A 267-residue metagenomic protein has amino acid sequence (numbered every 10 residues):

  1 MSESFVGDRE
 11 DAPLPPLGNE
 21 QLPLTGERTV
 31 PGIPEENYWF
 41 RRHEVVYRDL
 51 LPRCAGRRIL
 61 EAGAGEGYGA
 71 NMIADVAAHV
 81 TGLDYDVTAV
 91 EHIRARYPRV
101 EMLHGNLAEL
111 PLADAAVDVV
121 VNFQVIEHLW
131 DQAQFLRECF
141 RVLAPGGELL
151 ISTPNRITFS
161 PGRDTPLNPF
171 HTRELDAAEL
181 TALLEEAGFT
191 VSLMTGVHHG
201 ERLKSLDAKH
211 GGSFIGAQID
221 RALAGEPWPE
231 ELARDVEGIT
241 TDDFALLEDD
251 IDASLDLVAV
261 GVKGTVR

Functional and structural regions predicted by a protein language model:
M1-A113, V119-F123, A133-L136, G196-V197 (+2 more regions): Conserved N-terminal segment of class I S-adenosyl-L-methionine
V80, L149-L150: A short hydrophobic/small-residue beta-strand
A89, I157-F159, H198-E201: Feature marks short, surface-exposed loop/turn motifs that line or immediately flank catalytic pockets and channel
Q124-H128: A short His-aromatic
A133-E148: A short glycine-rich, Lys/Arg-flanked "PGG" loop and its adjoining helix->strand segment in the class I
I151-R173: Short, glycine-/aromatic-enriched active-site segment of Class I SAM-dependent methyltransferases
T172-G188: Short alpha-helix
F189-G200: Conserved S-adenosyl-L-methionine
